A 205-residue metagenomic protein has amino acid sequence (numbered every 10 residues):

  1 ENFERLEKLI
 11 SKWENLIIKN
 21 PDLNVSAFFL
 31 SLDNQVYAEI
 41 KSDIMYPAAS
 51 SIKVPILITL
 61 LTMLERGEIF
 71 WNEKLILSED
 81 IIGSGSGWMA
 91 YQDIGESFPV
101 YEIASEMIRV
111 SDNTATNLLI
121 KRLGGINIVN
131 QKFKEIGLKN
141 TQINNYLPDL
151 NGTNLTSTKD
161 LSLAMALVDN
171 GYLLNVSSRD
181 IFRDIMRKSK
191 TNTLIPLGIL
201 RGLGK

Functional and structural regions predicted by a protein language model:
E1-M45: Beta-lactamase-like hydrolase cores
N2, W71-W88, L123-G124, I185: Acidic helix-start/capping segments at beta-turn-to-alpha-helix junctions
N24, N117-L173: Mid-domain, small-residue-enriched loop/turn segments at the edges of structured enzyme/sensor domains
Q35, Y46-L75: Active-site SXXK
T62-I81, I126-N130, N175-D180: Short, well-structured active-site flanking segments
I82-L118, I126: Conserved catalytic neighborhood of penicillin-recognizing serine enzymes
G137, S178, F182-T191: Small-residue-rich helix-loop
T193-K205: Short, Gly/Ser/Thr-enriched beta-strand-loop segments that form substrate-interacting elements of hydrolase/peptidase
